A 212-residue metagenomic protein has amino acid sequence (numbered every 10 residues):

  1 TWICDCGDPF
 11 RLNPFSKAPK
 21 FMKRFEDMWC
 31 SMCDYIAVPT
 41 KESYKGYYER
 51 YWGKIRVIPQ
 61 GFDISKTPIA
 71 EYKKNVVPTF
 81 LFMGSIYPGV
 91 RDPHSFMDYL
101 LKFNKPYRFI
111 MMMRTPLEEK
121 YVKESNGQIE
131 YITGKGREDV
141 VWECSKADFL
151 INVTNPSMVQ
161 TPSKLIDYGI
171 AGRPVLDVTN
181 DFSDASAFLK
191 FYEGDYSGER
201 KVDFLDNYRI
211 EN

Functional and structural regions predicted by a protein language model:
C4, F10, A18-I36: Membrane-proximal helix-turn-helix segments that form the acceptor-binding/catalytic region of lipid-linked
M28-S31, G136-A147, I170: Short acidic alpha-helix that forms the nucleotide-activated donor recognition element in Leloir-type transferases
E42, Q60-G61: Carbohydrate-associated surface elements
I64-T79, Y208: Nucleotide-sugar donor-binding and catalytic loop/hinge architecture of NDP-sugar-dependent glycosyltransferases
K73-V90, M97: Conserved donor-binding/catalytic core segment of Leloir-type glycosyltransferases
V77, M111-V141: Nucleotide-activated donor-binding/catalytic signature segment of Leloir-type glycosyltransferases, i.e., the conserved
C144-V159: Acidic donor-binding loop of glycosyltransferase active sites
E193-N212: A charged, aromatic-enriched C-terminal amphipathic alpha-helix characteristic of glycosyltransferases across folds
